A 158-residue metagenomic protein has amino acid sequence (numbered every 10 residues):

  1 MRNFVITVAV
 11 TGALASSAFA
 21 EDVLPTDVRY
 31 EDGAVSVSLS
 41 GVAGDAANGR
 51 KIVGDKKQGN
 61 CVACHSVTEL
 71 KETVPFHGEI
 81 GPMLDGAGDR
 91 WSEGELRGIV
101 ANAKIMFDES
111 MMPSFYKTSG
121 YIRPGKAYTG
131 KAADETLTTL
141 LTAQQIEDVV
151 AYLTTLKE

Functional and structural regions predicted by a protein language model:
M1-F4: Positively charged n-region of N-terminal signal peptides that target proteins for export
T7-A15: Bacterial N-terminal signal peptides
S16-A20: Sec/Tat signal peptide C-region and signal peptidase I cleavage site
D22-K56: Electrostatic cytochrome c docking/interface patches
V42-A43, S66-I105, E109-A127: Gly/Gly-Pro-rich "capping" loops immediately C-terminal to redox-active cysteine motifs in periplasmic/lumenal
G54, D89, A101-I105, A151-E158: Sec-exported extracytoplasmic/periplasmic mature domains
K57-T68, L96, V149, L153: The canonical Cys-X-X-Cys-His
G94, G98-I99, F115-E158: C-terminal capping alpha-helices of c-type cytochrome domains
